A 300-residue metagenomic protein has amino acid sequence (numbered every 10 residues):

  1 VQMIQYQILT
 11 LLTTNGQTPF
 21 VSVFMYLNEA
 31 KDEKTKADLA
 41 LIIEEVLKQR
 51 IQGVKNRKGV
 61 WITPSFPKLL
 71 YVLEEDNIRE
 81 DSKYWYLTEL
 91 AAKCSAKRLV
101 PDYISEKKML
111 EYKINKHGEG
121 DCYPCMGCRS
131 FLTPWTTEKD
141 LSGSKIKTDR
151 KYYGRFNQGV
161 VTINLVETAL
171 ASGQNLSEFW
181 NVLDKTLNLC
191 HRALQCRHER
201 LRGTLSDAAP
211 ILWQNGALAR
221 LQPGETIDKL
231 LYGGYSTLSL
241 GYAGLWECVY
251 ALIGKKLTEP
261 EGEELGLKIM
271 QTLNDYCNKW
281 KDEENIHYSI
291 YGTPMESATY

Functional and structural regions predicted by a protein language model:
V1-G234, A251, K255, E259-Y300: Conserved catalytic cores of very large enzyme subunits
L238-A251, Q271: Contiguous, well-ordered alpha-helical segments that form the cores/surfaces of helical PPI scaffolds
